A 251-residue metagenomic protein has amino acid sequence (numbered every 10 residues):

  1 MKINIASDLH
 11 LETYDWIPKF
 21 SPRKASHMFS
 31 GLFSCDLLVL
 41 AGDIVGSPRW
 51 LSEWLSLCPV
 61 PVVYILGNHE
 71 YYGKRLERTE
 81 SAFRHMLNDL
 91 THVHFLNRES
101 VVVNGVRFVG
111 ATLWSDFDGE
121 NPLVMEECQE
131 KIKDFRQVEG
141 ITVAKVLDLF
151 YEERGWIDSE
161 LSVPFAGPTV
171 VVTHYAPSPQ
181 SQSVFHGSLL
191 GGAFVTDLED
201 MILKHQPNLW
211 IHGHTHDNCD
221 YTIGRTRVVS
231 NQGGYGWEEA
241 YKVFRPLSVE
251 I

Functional and structural regions predicted by a protein language model:
M1-N4, S100-G110, P168, T222-R227: Beta-strand-turn-beta hairpins that frame and shape the catalytic cleft of phosphate-ester-processing enzymes
M1-Y64, E70-T79, Q137-V143, E250: N-terminal active-site segment of His-dependent metallophosphoesterases
I5-S7, L38-D43, V63-N68, H94-R98 (+4 more regions): Active-site neighborhood of phospho(di)ester-bond hydrolases with catalytic His/Asp-centered motifs
H10-W16, V45-W50, H69-T79, S100-V102 (+4 more regions): Active-site environment of divalent metal-dependent phosphoester hydrolases
S21-R23, R78-A82, S188-L198: Charged helix-capping and loop-helix junction motifs
V62-K133: A basic- and aromatic-enriched beta-loop-alpha substructure that forms the phosphate/nucleotide- and DNA/RNA-contacting
N88, V101-V102, S183, S188-N208 (+1 more regions): Binuclear metal-dependent phosphoesterase catalytic core
V109-V170, Y175-G187: Active-site-proximal loop/helix segment associated with metal-binding centers of metalloenzymes
